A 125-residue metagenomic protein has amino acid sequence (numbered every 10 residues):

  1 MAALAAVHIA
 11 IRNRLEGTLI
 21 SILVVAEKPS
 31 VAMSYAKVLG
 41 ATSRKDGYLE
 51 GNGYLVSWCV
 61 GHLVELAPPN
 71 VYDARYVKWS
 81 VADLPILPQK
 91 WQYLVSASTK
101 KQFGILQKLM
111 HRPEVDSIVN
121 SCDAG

Functional and structural regions predicted by a protein language model:
A2, A6-V7: Intrinsically disordered, low-complexity segments enriched in serine/proline and basic residues
I11-G125: Intrinsically disordered, low-complexity regulatory segments
